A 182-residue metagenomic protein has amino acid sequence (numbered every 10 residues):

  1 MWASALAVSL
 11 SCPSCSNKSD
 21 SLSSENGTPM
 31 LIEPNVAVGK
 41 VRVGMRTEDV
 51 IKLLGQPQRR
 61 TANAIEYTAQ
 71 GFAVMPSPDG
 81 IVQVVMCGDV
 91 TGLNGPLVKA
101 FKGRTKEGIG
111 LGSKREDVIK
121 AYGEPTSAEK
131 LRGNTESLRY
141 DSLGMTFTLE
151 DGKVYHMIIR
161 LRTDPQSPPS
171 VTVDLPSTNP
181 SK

Functional and structural regions predicted by a protein language model:
M1-W2: Bacterial N-terminal signal peptides that target proteins for export
S11-S14: C-terminal motif of bacterial Sec signal peptides marking the signal peptidase cleavage site
S16-K18: Bacterial signal peptide processing site
E25-N26: Short linear motifs in low-complexity or flexible loops
M30, N35-A37, R42-D89, T105-K182: A cross-family detector of function-defining hotspots
L97-K102: N-terminal periplasmic "start-of-domain" segments of outer-membrane beta-barrel proteins
